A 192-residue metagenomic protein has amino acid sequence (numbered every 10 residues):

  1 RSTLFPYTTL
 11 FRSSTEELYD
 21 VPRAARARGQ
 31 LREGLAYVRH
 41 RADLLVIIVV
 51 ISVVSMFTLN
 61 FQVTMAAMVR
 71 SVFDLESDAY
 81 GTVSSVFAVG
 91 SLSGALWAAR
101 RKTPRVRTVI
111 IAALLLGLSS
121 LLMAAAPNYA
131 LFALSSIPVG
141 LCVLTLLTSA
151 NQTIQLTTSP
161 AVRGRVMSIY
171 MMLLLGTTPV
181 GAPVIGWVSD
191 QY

Functional and structural regions predicted by a protein language model:
R1-S2, G164: Positively charged, low-complexity intrinsically disordered regions
T3, A24-R28, I111: Generic alpha-helical segment signature
T3-L10: Short, small-residue-biased leader/transition segments that mark boundaries at the very start of proteins
R12-T15, F61, M65: Transmembrane helices with small-residue packing motifs
T15-V49: Juxtamembrane intracellular "pre-TM" segments in multi-pass secondary transporters
R32, R39, Q62-Y192: C-terminal transmembrane bundle of multi-pass solute transporters/carriers
V46-S55, Y170-L174: Alpha-helical segments in transporter systems
